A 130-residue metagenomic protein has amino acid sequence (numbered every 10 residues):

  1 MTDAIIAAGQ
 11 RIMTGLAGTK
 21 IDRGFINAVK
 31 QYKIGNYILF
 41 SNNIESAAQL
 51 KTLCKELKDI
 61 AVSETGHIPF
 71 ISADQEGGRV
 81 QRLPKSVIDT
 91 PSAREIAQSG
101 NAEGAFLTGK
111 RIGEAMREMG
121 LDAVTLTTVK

Functional and structural regions predicted by a protein language model:
M1-K20, E76: Boundary/entry segment of secreted carbohydrate-active catalytic domains
T2, F25, D59, T65-G66: Generic detector of short alpha-helix boundary/capping microenvironments and adjacent low-complexity segments
D3, G24, L83-S86: Membrane-targeting and insertion segments and their boundary/processing signals
D3-I5, N27-K30: Short secondary-structure boundary/capping segments within folded domains
K30-C54, I60-K130: Enzymes and membrane/adaptor proteins characterized by extended Gly/Ser/Thr/Asp/Glu-rich, aromatic-dotted
